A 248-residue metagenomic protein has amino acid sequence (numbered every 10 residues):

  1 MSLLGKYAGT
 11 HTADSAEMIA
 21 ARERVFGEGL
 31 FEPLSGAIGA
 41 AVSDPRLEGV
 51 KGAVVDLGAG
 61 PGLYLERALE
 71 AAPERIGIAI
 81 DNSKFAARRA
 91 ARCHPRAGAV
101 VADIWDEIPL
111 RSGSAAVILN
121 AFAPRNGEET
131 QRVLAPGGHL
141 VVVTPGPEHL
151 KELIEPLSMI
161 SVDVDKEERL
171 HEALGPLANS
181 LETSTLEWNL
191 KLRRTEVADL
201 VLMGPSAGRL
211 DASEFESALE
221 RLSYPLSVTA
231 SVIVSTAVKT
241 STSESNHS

Functional and structural regions predicted by a protein language model:
H11-A37: Class I SAM-dependent methyltransferase Rossmann-like catalytic core, especially the SAM/SAH-binding loop
G49-G60: Conserved class I S-adenosyl-L-methionine
P61-P73: Conserved SAM-binding loop of SAM-dependent methyltransferases across substrates and taxa, primarily the Class I
D81-K84: Conserved SAM/SAH-binding beta-strand->alpha-helix loop
W105-V117: A short acidic, Gly/Pro-enriched loop at the edge of an enzyme's catalytic core that lines a small-molecule cofactor
G127-V141: A short glycine-rich, Lys/Arg-flanked "PGG" loop and its adjoining helix->strand segment in the class I
H139-R169: Conserved class I S-adenosyl-L-methionine
S184-S248: Conserved Class I S-adenosyl-L-methionine
